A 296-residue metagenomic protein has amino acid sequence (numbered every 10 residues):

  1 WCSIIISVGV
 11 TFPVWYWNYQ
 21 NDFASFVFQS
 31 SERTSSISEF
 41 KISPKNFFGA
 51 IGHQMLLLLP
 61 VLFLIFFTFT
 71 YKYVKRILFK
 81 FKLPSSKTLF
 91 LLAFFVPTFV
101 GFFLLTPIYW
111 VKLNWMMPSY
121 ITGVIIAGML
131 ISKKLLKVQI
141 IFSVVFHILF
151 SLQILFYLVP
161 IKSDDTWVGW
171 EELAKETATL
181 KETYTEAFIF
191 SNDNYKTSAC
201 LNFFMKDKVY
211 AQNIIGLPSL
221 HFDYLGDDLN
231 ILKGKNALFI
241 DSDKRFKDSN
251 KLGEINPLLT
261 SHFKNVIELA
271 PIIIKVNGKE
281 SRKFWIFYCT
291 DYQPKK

Functional and structural regions predicted by a protein language model:
W1-P84, T88, F94-V100: Transmembrane-lumen/periplasm boundary regions of multi-pass, lipid-linked membrane glycan transferases
V14-N18, G101-T106, V124, F150 (+1 more regions): Structural signal for membrane-spanning alpha-helices in multi-pass inner-membrane proteins, emphasizing helix cores
L57-P60, L64, I108-Q139: Hydrophobic/aromatic-rich transmembrane helices and adjacent perimembrane loops
L59, D193-N194: Helix N-cap/beta->alpha junction signal
T70-F81, A127-I141: Membrane-interface junctions at the ends of membrane-embedded or membrane-associated helices
S85-V96, F102-S119: Membrane-interface catalytic loops of GT-C/OST-like multi-pass glycosylation enzymes that act
Y109, L113, L136-T185, N194-Y210 (+3 more regions): Membrane-proximal, lumen/periplasm-facing interface regions of secretory-pathway glyco- and lipid-modifying enzymes
A187-I189, K233-I240: Hydrophobic beta-strand segments of well-ordered beta-sheets in folded domains
